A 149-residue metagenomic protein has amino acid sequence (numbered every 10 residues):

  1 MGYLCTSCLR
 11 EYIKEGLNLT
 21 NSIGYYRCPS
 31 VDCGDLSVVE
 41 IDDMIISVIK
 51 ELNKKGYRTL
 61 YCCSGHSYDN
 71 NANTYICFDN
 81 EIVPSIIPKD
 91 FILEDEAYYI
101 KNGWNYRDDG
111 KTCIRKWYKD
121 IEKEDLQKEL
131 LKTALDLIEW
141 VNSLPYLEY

Functional and structural regions predicted by a protein language model:
M1, D35-M44: Short domain-boundary/entry signatures in modular proteins, especially in secreted/extracellular architectures
M1-L4, C8-K14, D136-L147: Intrinsic-disorder-driven secretion/translocation and chaperone-binding regions of pathogen effectors and toxins
L4-T6, Y26-G34: Cys/His/Pro-rich metal-binding microdomains
L9-L17, D32-V39: Cys/His-rich microdomains that often coordinate metals
G16-Y26: Short linker/helix segments within small regulatory modules
D42-I92: Amphipathic, interaction-prone secondary-structure segments
P84-I121: Intrinsically disordered, low-complexity regulatory segments enriched in Ser/Thr/Pro and charged residues
R107-Y149: Ampiphathic alpha-helical segments that act as solvent-exposed interaction surfaces
